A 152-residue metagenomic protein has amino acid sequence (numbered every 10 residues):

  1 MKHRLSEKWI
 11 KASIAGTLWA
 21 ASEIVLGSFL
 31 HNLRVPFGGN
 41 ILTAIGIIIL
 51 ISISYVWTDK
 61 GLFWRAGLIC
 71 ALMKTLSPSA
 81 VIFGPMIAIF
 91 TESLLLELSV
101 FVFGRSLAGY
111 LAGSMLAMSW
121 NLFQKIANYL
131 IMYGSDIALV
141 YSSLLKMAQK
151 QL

Functional and structural regions predicted by a protein language model:
K2-R65, L72-M73, A80-V81: Hydrophobic transmembrane alpha-helices
R4, A15-W19, I87-K125: Short helix-perturbing small/polar motifs within transmembrane alpha-helices
S28-V35, G39, T58, S79-F83 (+5 more regions): Transmembrane helix-loop junctions in multipass membrane proteins, especially transporters and channels
G38-T43, G84-I89, K146-L152: Alpha-helical transmembrane segments of polytopic membrane proteins
G46-I51, M73-K74, T91-F101: Alpha-helical transmembrane segments and their membrane-interface exit regions
I69-C70, L116: Short amphipathic alpha-helical surface patches that mediate protein-protein
L111-L152: Membrane-embedded alpha-helical hairpins and interfacial helices in multi-pass inner-membrane proteins
